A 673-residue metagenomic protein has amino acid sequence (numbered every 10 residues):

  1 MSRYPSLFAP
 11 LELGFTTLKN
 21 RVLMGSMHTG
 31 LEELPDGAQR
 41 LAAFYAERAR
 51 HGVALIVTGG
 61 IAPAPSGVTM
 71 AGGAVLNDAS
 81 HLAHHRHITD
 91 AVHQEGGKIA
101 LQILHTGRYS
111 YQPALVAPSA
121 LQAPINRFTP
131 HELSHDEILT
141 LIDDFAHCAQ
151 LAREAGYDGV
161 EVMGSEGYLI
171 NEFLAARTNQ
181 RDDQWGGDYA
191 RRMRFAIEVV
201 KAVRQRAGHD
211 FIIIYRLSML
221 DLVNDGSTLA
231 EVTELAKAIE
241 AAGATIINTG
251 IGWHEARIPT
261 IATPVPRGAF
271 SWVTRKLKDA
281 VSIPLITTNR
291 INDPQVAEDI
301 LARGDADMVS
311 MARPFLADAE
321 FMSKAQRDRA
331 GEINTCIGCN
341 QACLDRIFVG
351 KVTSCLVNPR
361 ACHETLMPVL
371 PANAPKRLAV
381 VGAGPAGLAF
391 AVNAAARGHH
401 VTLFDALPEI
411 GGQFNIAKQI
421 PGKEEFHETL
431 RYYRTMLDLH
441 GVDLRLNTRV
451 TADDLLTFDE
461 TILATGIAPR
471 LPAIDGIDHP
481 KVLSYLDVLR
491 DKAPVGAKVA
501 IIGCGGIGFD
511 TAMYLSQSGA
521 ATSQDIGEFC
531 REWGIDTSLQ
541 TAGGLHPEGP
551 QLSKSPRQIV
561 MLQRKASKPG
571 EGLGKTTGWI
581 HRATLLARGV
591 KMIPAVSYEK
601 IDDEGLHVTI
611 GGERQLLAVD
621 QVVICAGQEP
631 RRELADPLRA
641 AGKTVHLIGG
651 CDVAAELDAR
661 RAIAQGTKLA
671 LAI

Functional and structural regions predicted by a protein language model:
M1-V381, P385, F390-V401, E409 (+1 more regions): Flavin-dependent oxidoreductase catalytic cores
A64, Y215, G250-E255, D405-I420 (+3 more regions): Short connector loops at secondary-structure junctions
V200, E364-N373, A383, A396 (+4 more regions): Flanking helices and flexible, charged tails adjoining ferredoxin-like Fe-S electron-transfer domains in multi-subunit
R257-T263, P284, D307, F414-G422 (+1 more regions): Short beta-alpha connecting loops at secondary-structure transitions that line or flank enzyme active sites
D305, L437-L444, D478-K481, S555-R557 (+2 more regions): A short helix-to-beta-strand connector/capping loop
K376-A406, R445-D453, T457, T465-I474 (+3 more regions): Rossmann-like dinucleotide/flavin-binding elements
G412-F458, G570-V596: N-terminal Rossmann-like dinucleotide/flavin-binding domain of flavoprotein oxidoreductases that bind FAD/FMN
